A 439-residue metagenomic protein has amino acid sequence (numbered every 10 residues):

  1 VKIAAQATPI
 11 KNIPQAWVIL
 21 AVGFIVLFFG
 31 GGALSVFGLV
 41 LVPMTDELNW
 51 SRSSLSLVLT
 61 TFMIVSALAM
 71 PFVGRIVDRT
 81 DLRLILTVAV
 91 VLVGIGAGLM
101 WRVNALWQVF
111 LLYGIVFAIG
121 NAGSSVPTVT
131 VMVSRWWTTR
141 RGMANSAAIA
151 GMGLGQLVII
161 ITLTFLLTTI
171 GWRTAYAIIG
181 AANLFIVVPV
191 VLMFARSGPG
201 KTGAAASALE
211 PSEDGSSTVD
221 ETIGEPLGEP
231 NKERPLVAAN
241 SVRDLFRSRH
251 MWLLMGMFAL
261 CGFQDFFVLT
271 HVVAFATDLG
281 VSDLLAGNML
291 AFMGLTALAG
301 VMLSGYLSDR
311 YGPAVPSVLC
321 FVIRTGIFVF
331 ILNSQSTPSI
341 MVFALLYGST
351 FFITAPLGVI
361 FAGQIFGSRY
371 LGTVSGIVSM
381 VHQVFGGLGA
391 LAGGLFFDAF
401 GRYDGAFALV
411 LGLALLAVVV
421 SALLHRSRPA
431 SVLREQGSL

Functional and structural regions predicted by a protein language model:
F28, G96, Q108-S124, A259 (+1 more regions): Hydrophobic core of transmembrane alpha-helices in multi-pass small-molecule transporters, especially MFS/SLC-type
F37-V42, R243-Y306: Extracytoplasmic gate region of multi-pass secondary transporters
T60-R75, A291-S304: Central cavity-lining transmembrane alpha-helices of secondary-active solute carriers, predominantly the Major
L68-W107, S308: Conserved MFS/SLC helix-loop-helix module at the cytosolic interface between two early adjacent transmembrane helices
L84-G98, V315-F330: Structural signature of the two symmetry-related core transmembrane helices
Y113-A150, G367: Cytoplasmic helix-loop-helix junction between adjacent transmembrane helices in 12-TM secondary transporters
A147, Q156, I365-F400: A late C-terminal transmembrane helix in Major Facilitator Superfamily
M152-G200: Helix-loop-helix hairpin linking two adjacent transmembrane segments in secondary transporters
